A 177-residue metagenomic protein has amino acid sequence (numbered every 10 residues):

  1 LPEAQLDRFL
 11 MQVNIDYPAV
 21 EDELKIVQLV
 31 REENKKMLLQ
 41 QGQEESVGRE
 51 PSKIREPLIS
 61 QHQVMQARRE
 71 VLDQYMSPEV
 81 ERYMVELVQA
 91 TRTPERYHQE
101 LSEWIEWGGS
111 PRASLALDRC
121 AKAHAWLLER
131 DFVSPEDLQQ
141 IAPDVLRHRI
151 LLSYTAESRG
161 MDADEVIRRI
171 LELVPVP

Functional and structural regions predicted by a protein language model:
L1-R69, P78-E86: Conserved AAA+ ATPase core "coupling" helix
E33, A90-T93: Active-site/binding-pocket entry motifs
Q66, Y75-P78, R92-P177: C-terminal engagement/docking regions of AAA+ P-loop ATPases
